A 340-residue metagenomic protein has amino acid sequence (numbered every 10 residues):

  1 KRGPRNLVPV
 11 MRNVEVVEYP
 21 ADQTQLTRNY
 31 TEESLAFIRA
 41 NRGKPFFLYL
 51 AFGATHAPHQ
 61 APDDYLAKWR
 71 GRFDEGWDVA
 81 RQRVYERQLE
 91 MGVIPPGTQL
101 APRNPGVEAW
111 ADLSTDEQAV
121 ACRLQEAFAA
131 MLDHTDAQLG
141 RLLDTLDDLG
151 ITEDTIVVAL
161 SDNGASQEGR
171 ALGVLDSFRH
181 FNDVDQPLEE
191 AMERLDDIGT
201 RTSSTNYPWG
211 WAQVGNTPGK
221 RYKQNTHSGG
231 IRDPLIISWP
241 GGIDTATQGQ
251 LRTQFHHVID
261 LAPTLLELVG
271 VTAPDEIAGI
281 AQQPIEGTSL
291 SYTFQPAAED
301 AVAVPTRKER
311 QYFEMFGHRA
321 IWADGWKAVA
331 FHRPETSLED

Functional and structural regions predicted by a protein language model:
K1, T200-G230, S238, I243-Q254 (+1 more regions): C-terminal cap/loop subdomain of S1 sulfatases and analogous C-terminal strand-loop tails that border
K1-L66, R70, E75, V79 (+1 more regions): Formylglycine-dependent
K1-R2, A21-D22, Y49-A51, P58-L66 (+7 more regions): Short, solvent-exposed loop/turn and secondary-structure capping segments
V10, T27, T55-H59, R83-P95 (+4 more regions): Extended catalytic-interface subdomain
Q25-E32, Q82, E126, D133-G140 (+4 more regions): A structural signal for well-ordered alpha-helical segments within the folded catalytic domains of diverse enzymes
T31-I38, G71-P95, E117-T155, A165-Q167 (+1 more regions): A long, amphipathic alpha-helix that forms part of the scaffold/cap immediately adjacent to metal-dependent active
R42-L48, I151-V157, R307-K308, A323-W326: Loop/turn elements at helix/coil->beta-strand transitions in domains of secreted/extracellular proteins
L48-Q60, Q99-E108, V158-Q167, A171-G173 (+4 more regions): Short, solvent-exposed turn/loop segments enriched in Gly/Ser/Thr/Pro and often Arg
